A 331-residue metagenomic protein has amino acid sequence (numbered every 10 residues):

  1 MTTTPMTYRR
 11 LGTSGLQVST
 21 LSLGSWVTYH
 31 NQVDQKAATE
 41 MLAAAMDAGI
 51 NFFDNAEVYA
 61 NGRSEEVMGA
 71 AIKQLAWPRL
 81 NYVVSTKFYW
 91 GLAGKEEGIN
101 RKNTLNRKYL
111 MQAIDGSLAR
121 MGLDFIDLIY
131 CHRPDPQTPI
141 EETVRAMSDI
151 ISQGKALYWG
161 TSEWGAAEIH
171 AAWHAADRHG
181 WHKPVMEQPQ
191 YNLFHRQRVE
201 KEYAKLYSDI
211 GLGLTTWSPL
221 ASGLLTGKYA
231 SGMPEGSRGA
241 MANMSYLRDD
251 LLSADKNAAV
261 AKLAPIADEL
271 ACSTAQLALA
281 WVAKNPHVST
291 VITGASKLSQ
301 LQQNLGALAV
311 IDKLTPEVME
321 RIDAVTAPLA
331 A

Functional and structural regions predicted by a protein language model:
M1-V83, A331: N-terminal binding-site loop/beta-alpha segment at the start of enzyme catalytic domains that lines or forms
G12-G15, D47, A71-L80, L118-G122 (+2 more regions): Acidic (Asp/Glu)-rich catalytic clusters
G12-H30, S85-R101, F125, Y130: N-terminal small/glycine-rich loop or linker at the start of catalytic domains across soluble metabolic enzymes
L23, N55, T86, L128-C131 (+4 more regions): Conserved beta-strand positions
S25-K36, E96-M111, H132-T138: Active-site mouth loops of central-metabolism enzymes
Q32-A45, T104-M121, I169-H174: Short, acidic/polar
L118-T138: Active-site groove signature of glycoside hydrolases
I140-L329: Beta/alpha (TIM)-barrel catalytic core signal, keyed to glycine-rich beta->alpha loops juxtaposed to Asp/Glu that bind
